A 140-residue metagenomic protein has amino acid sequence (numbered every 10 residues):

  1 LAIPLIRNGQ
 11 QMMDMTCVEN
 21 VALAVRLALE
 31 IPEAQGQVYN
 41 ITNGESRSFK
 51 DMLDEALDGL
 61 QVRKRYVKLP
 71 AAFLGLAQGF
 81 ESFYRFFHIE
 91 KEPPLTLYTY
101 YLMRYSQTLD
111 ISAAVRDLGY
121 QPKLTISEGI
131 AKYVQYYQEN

Functional and structural regions predicted by a protein language model:
P4-T16, E81-L102: Low-complexity, charge- and small-residue-enriched intrinsically disordered regions
I6-L29, G36-Q37: Substrate-positioning beta->alpha
M13-E19, R47, L109, L124: Residue-level signal for the nucleotide or nucleotide-sugar donor/cofactor binding architecture
L27-P93, A131-K132: Mid/C-terminal beta-alpha module of Rossmann-like enzyme folds, strongest in SDR-family dehydrogenases/epimerases
F49, G79, L95-I111: Active-site loop of classical SDR/Rossmann-like NAD(P)-dependent oxidoreductases, centered on the catalytic Tyr-X3-Lys
L109-D117, Q121-N140: Amphipathic terminal alpha-helices
